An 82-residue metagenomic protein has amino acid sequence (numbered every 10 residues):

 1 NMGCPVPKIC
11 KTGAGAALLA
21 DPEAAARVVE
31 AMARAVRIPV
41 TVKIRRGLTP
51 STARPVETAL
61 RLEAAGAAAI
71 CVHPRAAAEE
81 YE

Functional and structural regions predicted by a protein language model:
N1-E82: Flavin-dependent oxidoreductase catalytic cores
